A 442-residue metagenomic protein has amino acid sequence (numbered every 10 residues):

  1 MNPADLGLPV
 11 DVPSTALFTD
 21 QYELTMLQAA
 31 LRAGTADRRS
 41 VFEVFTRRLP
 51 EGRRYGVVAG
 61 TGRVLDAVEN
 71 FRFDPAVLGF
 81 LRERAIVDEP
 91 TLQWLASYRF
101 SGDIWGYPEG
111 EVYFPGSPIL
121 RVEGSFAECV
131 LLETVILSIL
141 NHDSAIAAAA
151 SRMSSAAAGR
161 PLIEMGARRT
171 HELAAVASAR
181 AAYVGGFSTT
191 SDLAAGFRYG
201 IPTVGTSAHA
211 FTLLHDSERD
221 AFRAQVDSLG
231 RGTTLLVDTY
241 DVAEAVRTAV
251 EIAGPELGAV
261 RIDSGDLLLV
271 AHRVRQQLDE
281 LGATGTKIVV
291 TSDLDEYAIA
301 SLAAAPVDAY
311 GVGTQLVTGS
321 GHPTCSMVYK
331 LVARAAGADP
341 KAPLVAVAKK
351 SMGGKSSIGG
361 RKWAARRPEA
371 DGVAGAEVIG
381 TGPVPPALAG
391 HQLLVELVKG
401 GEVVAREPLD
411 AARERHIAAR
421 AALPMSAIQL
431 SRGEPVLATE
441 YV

Functional and structural regions predicted by a protein language model:
N2-R38, G52, L281, T286 (+1 more regions): Gly/Ser/Thr/Ala-enriched C-terminal appendages of enzymes
N2-R38, R48-P50, L92-S101, E109-T284 (+3 more regions): Buried, small/hydrophobic-residue-enriched core segments of structured protein domains
A29-V87, S155: Extended boundary segments
V41-E43, S101, L162, V328 (+1 more regions): A residue-level signal for beta-strand positions that form part of recognition/binding surfaces within mature
G79-F80, A148-R152, G166, I428-E434: Short coil/turn segments at secondary-structure boundaries
R84-L92, G375-E377: Short, positively charged
I104: Segments forming glycine/polar-rich beta-alpha architectures that bind adenosine-containing cofactors
